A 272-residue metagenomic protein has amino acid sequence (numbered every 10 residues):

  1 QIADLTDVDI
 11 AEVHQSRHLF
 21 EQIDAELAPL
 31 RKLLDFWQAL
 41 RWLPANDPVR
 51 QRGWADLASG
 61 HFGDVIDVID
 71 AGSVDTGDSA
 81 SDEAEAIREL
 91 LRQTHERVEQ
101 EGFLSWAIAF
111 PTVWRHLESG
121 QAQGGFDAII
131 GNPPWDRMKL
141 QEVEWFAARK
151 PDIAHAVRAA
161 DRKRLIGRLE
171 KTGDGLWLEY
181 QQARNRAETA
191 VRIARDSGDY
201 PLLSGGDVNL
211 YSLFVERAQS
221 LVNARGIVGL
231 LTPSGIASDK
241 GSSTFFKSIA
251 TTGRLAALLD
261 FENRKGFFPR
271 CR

Functional and structural regions predicted by a protein language model:
Q1-G120, G125, M138, H155 (+1 more regions): Coupling/switch/interface segments within P-loop NTPase motor domains and analogous charged loops in nucleic-acid
L104-R272: Signature of N6-adenine DNA methyltransferases within the class I
